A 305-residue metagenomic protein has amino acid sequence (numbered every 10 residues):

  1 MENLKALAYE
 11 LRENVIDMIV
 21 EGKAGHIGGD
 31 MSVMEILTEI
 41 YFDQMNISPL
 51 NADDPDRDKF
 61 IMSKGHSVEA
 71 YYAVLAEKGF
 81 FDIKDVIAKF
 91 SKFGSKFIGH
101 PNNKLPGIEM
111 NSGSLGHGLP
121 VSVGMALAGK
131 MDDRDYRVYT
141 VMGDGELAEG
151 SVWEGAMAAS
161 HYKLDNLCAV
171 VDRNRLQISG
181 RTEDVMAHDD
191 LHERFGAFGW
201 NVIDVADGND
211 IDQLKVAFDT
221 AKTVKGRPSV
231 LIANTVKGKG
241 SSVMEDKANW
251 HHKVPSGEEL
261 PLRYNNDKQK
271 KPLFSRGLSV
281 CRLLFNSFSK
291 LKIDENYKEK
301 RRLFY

Functional and structural regions predicted by a protein language model:
M1-L4, A8, R12, G29-M34 (+9 more regions): Generic structural signal for well-ordered, non-membrane alpha-helical segments in soluble metabolic enzymes
A8-A24, D172-N174: N-terminal capping segment at the start of a domain
V15-M18, D30-E154, S160-H161: Cofactor-binding active-site loop characterized by glycine-rich and histidine/acidic residues
I61, C168, D204, V230-I232: Structured core elements
H66-S67, Y71, N174-R175, N234-G238: Glycine-rich beta-alpha junction loops
G107, N111-S114, L119-V224: Thiamine diphosphate
I211-K270: Glycine/aspartate-rich loop-and-adjacent alpha/beta segment that forms the canonical ThDP
Q269-L283, D294-Y297, R301-L303: Positively charged N-terminal leader segments that act as targeting/secretion signals
